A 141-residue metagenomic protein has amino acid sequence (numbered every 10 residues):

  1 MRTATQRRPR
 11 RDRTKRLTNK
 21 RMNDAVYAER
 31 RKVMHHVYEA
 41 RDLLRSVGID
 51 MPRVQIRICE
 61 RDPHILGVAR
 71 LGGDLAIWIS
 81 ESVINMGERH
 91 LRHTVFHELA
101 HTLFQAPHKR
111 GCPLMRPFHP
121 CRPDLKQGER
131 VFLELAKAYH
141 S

Functional and structural regions predicted by a protein language model:
R2-T5, R10, T18-N19, N23-S82 (+2 more regions): Metalloprotease/metallohydrolase-associated module, dominated by Zn2+-dependent proteases
R13: Surface-exposed, interaction-prone regions with an acidic/low-complexity signature
H93-Q105: Active-site recognition of the HExxH zinc-binding catalytic motif
